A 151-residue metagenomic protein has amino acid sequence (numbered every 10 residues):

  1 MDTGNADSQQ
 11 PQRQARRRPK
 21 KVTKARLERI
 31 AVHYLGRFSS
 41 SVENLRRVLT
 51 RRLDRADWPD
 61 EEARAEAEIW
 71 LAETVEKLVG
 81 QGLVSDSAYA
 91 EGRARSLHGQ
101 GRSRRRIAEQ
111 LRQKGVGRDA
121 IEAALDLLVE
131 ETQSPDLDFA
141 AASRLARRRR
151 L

Functional and structural regions predicted by a protein language model:
M1-L151: An alpha-helical, amphipathic repeat domain used for nucleic-acid recognition, typified by the mTERF helical solenoid
